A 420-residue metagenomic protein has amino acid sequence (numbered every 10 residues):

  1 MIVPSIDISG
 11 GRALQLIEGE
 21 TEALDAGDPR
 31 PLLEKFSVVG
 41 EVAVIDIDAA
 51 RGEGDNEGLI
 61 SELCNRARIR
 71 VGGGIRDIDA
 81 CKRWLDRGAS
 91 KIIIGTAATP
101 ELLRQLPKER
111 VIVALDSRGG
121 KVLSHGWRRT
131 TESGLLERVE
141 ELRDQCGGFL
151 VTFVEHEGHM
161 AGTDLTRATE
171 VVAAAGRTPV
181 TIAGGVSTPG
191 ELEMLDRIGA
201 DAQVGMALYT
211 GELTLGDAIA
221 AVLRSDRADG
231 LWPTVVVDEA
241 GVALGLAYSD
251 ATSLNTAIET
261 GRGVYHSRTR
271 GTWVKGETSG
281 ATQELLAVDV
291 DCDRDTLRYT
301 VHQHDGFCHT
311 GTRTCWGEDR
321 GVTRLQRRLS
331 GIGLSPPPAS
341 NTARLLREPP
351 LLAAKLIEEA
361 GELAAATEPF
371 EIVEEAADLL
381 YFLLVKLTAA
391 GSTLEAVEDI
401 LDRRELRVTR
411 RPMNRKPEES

Functional and structural regions predicted by a protein language model:
I2-I8, V42-I45, I69-G73, I92-I94 (+4 more regions): Hydrophobic faces of well-ordered beta-strands that scaffold small-molecule active sites in alpha/beta enzyme cores
I8-E22, K82-E157: Conserved anion-binding
E18-F36: Short catalytic helix/loop segments, enriched in acidic residues and glycine and frequently bearing histidine
D25, G54-I60, R128-E137, A161-E170: Charged helix-capping and loop-helix junction motifs
P31-I45, R87, L142-F149: Catalytic domains of carbohydrate-active enzymes, especially glycoside hydrolases
E41-G58, V151-M160: Glycine-rich, proline-tolerant flexible connector loops at the mouths of alpha/beta enzymes
G58-I92, E101-L103, T166-A202: Catalytic cores of alpha/beta
P107, R128-L136, T181, D196-R197 (+3 more regions): Flexible "arm" and connector segments at domain edges
